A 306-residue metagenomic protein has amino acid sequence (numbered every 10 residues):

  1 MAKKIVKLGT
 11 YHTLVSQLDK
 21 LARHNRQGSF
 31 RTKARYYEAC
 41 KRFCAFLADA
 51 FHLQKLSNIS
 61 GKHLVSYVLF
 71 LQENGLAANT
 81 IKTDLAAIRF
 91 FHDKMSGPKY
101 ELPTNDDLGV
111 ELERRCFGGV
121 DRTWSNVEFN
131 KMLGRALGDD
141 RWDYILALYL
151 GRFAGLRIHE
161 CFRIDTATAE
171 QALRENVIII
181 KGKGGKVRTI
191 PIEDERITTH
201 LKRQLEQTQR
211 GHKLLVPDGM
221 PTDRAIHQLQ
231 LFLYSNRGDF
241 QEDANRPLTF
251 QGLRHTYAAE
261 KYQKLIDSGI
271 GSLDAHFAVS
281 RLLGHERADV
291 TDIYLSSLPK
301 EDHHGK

Functional and structural regions predicted by a protein language model:
M1-Q27: N-terminal DNA-binding module of tyrosine recombinases/phage integrases
Q17-A34, E38-G118: N-terminal core-binding DNA-recognition domain of tyrosine recombinases/integrases
R114-K131, G185-E195, Q209-H212: DNA breakage-rejoining catalytic core of tyrosine-based enzymes
E128-A154, I158: Basic, Lys/Arg- and aromatic-enriched nucleic-acid-binding interface segment
L150-R163, K264-L265, H285: A short, glycine-centered helix-capping/turn motif at helix boundaries that positions DNA-contacting or catalytic
R163-H200: Conserved tyrosine-mediated DNA breakage-rejoining catalytic core shared by Y-recombinases
E193-A259: Active-site/catalytic core of tyrosine-dependent DNA strand-transfer enzymes
L231-R281, H285, D289, K300: Short, basic (Lys/Arg/His-rich) helix/loop patches that form interaction surfaces in the mid-to-C-terminal regions
